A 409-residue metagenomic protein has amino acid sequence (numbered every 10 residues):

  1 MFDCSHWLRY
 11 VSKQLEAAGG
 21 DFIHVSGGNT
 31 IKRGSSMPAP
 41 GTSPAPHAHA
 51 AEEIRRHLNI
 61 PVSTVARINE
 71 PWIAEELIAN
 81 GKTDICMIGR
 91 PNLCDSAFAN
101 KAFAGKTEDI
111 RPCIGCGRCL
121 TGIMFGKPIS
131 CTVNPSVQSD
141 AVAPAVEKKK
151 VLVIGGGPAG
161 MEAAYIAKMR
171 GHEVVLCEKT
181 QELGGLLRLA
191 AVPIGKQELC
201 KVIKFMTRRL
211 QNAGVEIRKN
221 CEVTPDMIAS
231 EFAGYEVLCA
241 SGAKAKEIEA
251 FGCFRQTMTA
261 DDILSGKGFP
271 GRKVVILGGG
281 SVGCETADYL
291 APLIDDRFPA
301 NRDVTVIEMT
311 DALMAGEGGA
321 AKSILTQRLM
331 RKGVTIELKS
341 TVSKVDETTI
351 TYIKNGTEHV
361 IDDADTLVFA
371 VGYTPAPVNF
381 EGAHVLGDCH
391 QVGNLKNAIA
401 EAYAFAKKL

Functional and structural regions predicted by a protein language model:
M1-I154, P158-E162, I166-M169, E173-V174 (+1 more regions): Flavin-dependent oxidoreductase catalytic cores
A17-D21, E53-P61, M206-R218, K332-T335: A structural motif corresponding to the C-terminal end of an alpha-helix and its immediate exit/capping segment
G20, I203, G214-E216, Y235 (+4 more regions): Short, conserved active-site loop motifs that form the nucleotide-linked donor/cofactor pocket
G20, T83, A233-Y235, D363-D365: Local beta-strand N-terminus motif with an aromatic residue
G34-P38, L186-A191, F251-G252: Short acidic, glycine/proline-rich loop/turn micro-motifs
P40-S43, G81, F103-K106, V192-K196 (+2 more regions): Short, hinge-like loop/turn segments at secondary-structure boundaries
W72, K149-L176, L183, R218-S230 (+4 more regions): Rossmann-like dinucleotide/flavin-binding elements
L176-A213, A287-V342: Rossmann-like dinucleotide-binding cores of NAD(P)H-dependent redox enzymes
